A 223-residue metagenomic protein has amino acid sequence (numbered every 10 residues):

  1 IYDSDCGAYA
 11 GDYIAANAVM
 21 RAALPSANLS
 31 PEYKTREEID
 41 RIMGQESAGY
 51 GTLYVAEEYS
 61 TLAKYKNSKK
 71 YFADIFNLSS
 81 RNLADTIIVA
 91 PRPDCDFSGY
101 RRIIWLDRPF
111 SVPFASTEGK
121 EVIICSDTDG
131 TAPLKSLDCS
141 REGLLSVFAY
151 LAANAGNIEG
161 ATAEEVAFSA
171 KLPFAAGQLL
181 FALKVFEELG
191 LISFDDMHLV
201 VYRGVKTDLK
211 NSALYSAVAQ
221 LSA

Functional and structural regions predicted by a protein language model:
P31-G49: Conserved interdomain hinge at the start of the Helicase C-terminal
A48-Y65: Conserved strand-helix element at the start of the C-terminal RecA-like helicase core
S68-R101: Conserved motor-coupling elements within RecA-like helicase/translocase cores
S98-C139: Long, low-complexity, charged/polar intrinsically disordered regions in eukaryotic proteins
D138-S169: Short amphipathic alpha-helical interface segments
L172-E188: Short amphipathic alpha-helical interaction segments
K184-H198: A short, conserved structural fragment
V205-A223: Short, amphipathic alpha-helical interaction segments positioned at domain boundaries
